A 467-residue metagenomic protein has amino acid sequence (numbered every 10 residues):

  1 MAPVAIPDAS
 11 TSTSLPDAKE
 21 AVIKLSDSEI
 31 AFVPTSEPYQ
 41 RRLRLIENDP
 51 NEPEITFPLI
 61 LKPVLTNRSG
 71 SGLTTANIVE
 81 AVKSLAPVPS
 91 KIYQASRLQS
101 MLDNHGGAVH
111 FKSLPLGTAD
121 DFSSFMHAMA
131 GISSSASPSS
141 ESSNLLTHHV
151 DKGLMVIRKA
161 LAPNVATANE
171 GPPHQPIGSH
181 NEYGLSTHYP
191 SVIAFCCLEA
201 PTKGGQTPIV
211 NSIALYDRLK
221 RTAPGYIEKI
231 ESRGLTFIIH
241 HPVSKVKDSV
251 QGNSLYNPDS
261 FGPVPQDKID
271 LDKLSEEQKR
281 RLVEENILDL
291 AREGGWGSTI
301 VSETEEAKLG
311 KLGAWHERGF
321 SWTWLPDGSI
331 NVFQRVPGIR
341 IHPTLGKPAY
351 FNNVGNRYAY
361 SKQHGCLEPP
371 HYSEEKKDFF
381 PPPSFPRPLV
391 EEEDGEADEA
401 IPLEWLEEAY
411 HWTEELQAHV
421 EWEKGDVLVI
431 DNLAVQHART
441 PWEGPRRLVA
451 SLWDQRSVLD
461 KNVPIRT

Functional and structural regions predicted by a protein language model:
A2-H105, L114-E423, Q436-D460, I465-T467: Non-heme Fe(II) oxygenase catalytic core, chiefly the N-lobe of the double-stranded beta-helix
